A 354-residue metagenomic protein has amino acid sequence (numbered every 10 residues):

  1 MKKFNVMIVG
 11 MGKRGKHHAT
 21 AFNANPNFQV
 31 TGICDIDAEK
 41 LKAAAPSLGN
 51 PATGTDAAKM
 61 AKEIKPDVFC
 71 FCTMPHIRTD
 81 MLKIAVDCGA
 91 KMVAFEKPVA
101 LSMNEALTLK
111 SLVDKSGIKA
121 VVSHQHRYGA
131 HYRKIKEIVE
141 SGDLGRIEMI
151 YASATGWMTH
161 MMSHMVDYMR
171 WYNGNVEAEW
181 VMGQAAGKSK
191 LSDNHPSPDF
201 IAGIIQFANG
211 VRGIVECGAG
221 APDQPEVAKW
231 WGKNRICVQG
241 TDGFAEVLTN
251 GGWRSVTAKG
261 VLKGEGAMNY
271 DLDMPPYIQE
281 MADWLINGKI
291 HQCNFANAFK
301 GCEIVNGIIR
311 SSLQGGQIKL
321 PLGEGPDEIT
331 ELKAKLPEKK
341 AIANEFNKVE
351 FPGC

Functional and structural regions predicted by a protein language model:
M1-L48, I64, C354: N-terminal Rossmann-like dinucleotide-binding module
K2, V68, K91, V99-S163: A contiguous active-site-proximal alpha/beta segment in oxidoreductase catalytic domains
G12, H18, I36, L48-L112: Beta-loop-alpha module in the N-terminal Rossmann-like domain of NAD(P)-dependent dehydrogenases, especially those
V68-F71, D283-C354: C-terminal helix-rich "cap/oligomerization" subdomain common to oxidoreductases
A94-F95, A120-V122, V215, V247: Hydrophobic residues in well-ordered beta-strands that form the structural core
I147-K233, A296: Rossmann-like dinucleotide-binding domain that binds NAD(P)(H)
L191-S197, Q206-Y277, N294, L322-D327 (+1 more regions): NAD(P)-dinucleotide binding in Rossmann-like oxidoreductases
